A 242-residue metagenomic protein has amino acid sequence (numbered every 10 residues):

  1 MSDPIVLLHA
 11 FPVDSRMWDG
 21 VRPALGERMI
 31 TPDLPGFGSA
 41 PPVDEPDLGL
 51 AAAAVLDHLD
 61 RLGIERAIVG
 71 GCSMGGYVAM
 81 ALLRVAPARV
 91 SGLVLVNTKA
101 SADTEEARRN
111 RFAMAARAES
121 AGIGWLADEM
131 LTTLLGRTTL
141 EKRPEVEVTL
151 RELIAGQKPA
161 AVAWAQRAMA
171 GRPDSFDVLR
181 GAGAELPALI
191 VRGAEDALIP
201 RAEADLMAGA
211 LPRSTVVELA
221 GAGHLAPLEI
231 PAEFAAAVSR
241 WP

Functional and structural regions predicted by a protein language model:
D3-A10: Short beta-strand element of the alpha/beta-hydrolase
A10-V13, S73: Active-site glycine-rich loops that stabilize anionic/oxyanionic intermediates across multiple enzyme folds
R16-P23, R28-G70, A81-A86, A236: Active-site loop/oxyanion-hole signature of alpha/beta-hydrolase fold enzymes
V69-G71, V96, V191: Short beta-strand immediately N-terminal to the catalytic nucleophile in serine-hydrolase-like folds
M80-V85, R89-E129, T133-L134: Flexible "cap/lid" loop of the alpha/beta hydrolase fold
D103-A107, A121-A182: Conserved alpha/beta-hydrolase catalytic His-Asp/Glu region
G156-G209, E218-A220: Conserved serine/cysteine hydrolase catalytic core
L219-A235: Catalytic histidine-centered segment of alpha/beta-hydrolase-like enzymes
